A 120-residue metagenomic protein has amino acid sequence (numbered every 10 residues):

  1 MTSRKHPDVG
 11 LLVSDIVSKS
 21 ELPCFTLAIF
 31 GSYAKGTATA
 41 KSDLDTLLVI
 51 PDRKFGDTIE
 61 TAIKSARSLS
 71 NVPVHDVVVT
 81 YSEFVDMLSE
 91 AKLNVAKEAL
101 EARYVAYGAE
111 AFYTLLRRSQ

Functional and structural regions predicted by a protein language model:
M1-F25, K35-K41, I50-Q120: Catalytic core of pol beta-like nucleotidyltransferases
A28, L47: Phosphate-binding active sites in nucleotide-utilizing proteins
I29-Y33: Short amphipathic beta-strand starts and helix->beta connectors
D43-D45: Acidic Asp/Glu-based divalent-cation binding sites
